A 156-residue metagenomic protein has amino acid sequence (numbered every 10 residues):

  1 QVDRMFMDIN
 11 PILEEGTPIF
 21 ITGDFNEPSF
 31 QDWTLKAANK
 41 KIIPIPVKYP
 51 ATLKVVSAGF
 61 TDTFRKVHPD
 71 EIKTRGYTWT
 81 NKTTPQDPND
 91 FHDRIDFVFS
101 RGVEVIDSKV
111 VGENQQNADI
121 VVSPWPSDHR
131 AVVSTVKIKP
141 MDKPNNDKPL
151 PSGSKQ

Functional and structural regions predicted by a protein language model:
Q1-Q156: Active-site regions of metal-assisted phosphoester/phosphodiester hydrolases, unifying DNase/endonuclease modules
